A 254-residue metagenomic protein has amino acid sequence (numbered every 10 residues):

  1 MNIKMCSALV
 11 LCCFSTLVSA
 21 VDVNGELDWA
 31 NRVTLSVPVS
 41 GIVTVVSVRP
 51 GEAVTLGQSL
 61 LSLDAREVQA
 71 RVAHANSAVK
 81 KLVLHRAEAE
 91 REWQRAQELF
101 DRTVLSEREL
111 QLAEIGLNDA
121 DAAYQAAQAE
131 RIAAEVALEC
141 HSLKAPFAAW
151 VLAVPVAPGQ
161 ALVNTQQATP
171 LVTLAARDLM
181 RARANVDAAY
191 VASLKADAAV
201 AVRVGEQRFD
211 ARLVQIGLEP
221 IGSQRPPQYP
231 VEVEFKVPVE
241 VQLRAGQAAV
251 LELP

Functional and structural regions predicted by a protein language model:
V10-S40, V214-Q215, R244-A249, P254: N-terminal beta-strand block that forms a small beta-sandwich/beta-barrel module immediately after a flexible targeting
A20, S47, E52-F147: Amphipathic alpha-helical coiled-coil/rod segments that serve as protein-protein coupling scaffolds
G25, V46-L60, A153-T165: Acidic, glycine-anchored pre-beta loop/turn
D28, T44, L61, L152 (+2 more regions): Conserved positions in beta-strands of structured domains
W29-N31, V39, P50, D64-S77 (+6 more regions): Periplasm/extracytoplasmic soluble domains of Gram-negative envelope assemblies and related organellar analogs
P38, A129-A161, D178-L179: Elongated periplasmic alpha-helical coiled-coil
S47-V48, A53, A65, P155 (+2 more regions): Exposed loop and linker-edge segments at protein-protein interfaces
R208-P254: Structural microfeature recognizing short secondary-structure transition sites
